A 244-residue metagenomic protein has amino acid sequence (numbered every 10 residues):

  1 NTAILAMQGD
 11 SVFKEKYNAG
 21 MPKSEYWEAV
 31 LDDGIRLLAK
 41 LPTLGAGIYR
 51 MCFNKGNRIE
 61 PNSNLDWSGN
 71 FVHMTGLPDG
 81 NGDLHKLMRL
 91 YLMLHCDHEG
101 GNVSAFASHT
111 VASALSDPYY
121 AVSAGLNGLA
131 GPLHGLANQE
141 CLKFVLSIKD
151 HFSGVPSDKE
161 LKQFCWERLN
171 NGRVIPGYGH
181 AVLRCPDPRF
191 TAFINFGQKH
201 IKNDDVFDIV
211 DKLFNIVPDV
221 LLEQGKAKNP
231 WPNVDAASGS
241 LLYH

Functional and structural regions predicted by a protein language model:
N1-H244: Hydrophobic alpha-helical bundle cores within soluble ligand-binding/oligomerization subdomains
